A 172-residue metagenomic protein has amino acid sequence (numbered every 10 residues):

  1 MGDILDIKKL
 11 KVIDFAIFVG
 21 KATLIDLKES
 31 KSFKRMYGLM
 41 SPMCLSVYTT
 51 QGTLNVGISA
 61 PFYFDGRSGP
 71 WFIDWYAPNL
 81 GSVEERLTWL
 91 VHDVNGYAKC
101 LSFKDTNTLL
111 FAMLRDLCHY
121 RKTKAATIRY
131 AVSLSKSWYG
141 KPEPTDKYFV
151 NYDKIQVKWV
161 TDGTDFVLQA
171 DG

Functional and structural regions predicted by a protein language model:
M1-G172: Extended terminal accessory/targeting regions
